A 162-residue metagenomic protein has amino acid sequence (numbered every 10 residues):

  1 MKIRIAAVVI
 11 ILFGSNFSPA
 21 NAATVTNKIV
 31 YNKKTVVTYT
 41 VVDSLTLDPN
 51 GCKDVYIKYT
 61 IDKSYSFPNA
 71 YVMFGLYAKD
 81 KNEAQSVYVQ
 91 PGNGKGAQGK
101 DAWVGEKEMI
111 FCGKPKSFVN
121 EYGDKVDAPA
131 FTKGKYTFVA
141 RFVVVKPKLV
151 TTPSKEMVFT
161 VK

Functional and structural regions predicted by a protein language model:
I5-G14: Sec-dependent N-terminal signal peptides
F13-N21: C-terminal segment of classical bacterial N-terminal signal peptides
A22-S64: Short, compositionally biased P/S/T/A/G/V-rich stretches that sit at domain boundaries
T26, N69-M73, K135: Exposed beta-strand and adjacent loop surfaces of beta-rich binding modules that mediate intermolecular recognition
D48, C52-V119: Contiguous segments within soluble domain cores/interaction surfaces
G123-P147: Internal, hydrophobic beta-strand segments that form the core of beta-sheet-rich folds
K148-K162: Short beta-strand elements
